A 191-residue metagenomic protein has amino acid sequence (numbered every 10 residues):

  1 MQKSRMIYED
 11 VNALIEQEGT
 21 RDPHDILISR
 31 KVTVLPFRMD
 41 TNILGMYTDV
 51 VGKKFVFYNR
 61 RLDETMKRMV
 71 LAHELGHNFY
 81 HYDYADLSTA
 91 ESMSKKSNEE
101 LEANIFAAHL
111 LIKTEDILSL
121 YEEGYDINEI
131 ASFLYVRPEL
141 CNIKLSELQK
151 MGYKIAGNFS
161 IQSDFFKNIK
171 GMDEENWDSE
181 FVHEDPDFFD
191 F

Functional and structural regions predicted by a protein language model:
M1-F191: Active-site hotspot residues in diverse enzymes, especially metal/ion-binding acidic/histidine motifs
